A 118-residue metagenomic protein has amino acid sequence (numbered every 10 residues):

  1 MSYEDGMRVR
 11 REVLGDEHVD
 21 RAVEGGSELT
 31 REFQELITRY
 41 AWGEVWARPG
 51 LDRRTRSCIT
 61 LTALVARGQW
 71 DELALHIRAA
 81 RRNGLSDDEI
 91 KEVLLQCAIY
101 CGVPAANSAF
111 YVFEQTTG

Functional and structural regions predicted by a protein language model:
M1-R54, R82, S108-G118: Acidic, glycine/proline-rich low-complexity segments that act as flexible tails and inter-domain linkers
E17, W70, P104: Gly/Ser/Thr-rich beta-alpha loop segments that engage phosphate groups in nucleotides
I37-A41, C58-V65, V93-A98: Short alpha-helical scaffolding segments that buttress acidic/His motifs in well-ordered protein cores
R53-S57, V103-P104: Short, conserved micro-motifs enriched in small and acidic residues
C58-L61, V65-K91: Mid-chain, well-packed structural core segment of small domains
L85, E89, L94-G118: C-terminal binding/interaction regions
